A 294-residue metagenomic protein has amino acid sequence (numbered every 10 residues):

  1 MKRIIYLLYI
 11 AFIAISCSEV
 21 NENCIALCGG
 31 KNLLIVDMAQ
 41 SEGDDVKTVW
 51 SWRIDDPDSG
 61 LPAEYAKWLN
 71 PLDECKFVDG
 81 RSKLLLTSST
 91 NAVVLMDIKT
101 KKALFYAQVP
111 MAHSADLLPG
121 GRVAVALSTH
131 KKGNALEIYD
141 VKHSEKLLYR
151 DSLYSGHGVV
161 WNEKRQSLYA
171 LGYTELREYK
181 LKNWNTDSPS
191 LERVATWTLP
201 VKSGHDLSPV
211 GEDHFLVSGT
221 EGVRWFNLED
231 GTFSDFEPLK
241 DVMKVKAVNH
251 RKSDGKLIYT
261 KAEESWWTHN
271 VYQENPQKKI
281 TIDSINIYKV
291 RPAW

Functional and structural regions predicted by a protein language model:
M1-E22: Bacterial Sec-dependent N-terminal signal peptides
N21-N23, G80-S82, G120-R122, K164-Q166 (+2 more regions): Short coil/turn segments that connect the beta-strands within blades of beta-propeller domains
C28, L86-S89, S128-N134: Short, solvent-exposed loop/turn segments at conserved positions within beta-propeller repeat blades
D37-D44, K142, K180-P189, N227-S234: Short loop/turn segments immediately following beta-strands, especially the blade-tip and inter-blade linker loops
A39, T90-N91, T129-H130, T174 (+3 more regions): Residue-level signature of beta-propeller blades and closely related beta-rich strand-turn architectures in secreted
T48-A66, K101-A107, E145-D151, E192-L199 (+1 more regions): A short beta-strand motif characteristic of beta-propeller blades
W52-K83, S88-N91, K99-S114: Blade-loop segments of beta-propeller domains
P62-K76, Q108-L118, L153-N162, L199-V210 (+2 more regions): Repeated scaffold domains used in trafficking and secretory/extracellular systems, primarily beta-propellers
